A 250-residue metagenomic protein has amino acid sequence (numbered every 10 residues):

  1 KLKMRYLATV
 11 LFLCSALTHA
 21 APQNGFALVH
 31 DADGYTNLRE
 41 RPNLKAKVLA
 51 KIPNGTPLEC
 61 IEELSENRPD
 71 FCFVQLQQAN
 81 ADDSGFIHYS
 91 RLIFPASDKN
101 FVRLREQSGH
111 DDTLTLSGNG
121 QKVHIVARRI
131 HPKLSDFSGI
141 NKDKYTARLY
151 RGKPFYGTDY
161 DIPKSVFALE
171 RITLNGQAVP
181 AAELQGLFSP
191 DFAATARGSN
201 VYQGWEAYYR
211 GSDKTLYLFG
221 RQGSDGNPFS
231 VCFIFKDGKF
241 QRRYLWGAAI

Functional and structural regions predicted by a protein language model:
K1-L7: Positively charged n-region of N-terminal signal peptides that target proteins for export
L11-A20: Hydrophobic h-region of N-terminal signal peptides that target proteins for export in Gram-negative bacteria
N24-A27, K51-S90: SH3/SH3-like beta-barrel superfamily modules
E40-N54: SH3/SH3-like (including bacterial SH3b) beta-barrel domains that bind proline-rich motifs or cell-wall ligands
C72-T115, A249-I250: Boundary regions of SH3-family modules and the immediately adjacent low-complexity/disordered segments in eukaryotic
D98-Y202: Surface-exposed acidic loop/strand-edge motifs in secreted or periplasmic proteins that form small linear binding
G186-V231, F235-K236: Acidic, glycine-rich flexible loop segments
I234-I250: Short, low-complexity, Pro/Ser/Thr/Gly-rich segments in the mature regions of secreted, periplasmic
